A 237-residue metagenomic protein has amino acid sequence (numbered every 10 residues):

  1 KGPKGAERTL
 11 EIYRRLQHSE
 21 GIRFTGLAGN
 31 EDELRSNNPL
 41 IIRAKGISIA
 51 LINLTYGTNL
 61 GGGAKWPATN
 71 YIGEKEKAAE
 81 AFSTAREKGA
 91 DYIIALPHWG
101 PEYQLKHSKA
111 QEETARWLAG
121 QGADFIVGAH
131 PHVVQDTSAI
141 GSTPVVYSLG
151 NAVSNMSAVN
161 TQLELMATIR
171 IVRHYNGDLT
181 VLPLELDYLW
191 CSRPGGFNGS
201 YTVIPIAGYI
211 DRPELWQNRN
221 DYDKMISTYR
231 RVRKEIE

Functional and structural regions predicted by a protein language model:
K1-E237: Acidic, metal/ion-coordinating pockets
